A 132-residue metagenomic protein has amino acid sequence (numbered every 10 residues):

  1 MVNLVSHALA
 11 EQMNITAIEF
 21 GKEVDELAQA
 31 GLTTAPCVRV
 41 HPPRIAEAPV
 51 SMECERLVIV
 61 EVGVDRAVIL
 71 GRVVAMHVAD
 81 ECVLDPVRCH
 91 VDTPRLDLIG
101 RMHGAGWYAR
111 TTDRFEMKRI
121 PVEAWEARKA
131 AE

Functional and structural regions predicted by a protein language model:
M1-E132: Basic, polyanion-binding surface patches
